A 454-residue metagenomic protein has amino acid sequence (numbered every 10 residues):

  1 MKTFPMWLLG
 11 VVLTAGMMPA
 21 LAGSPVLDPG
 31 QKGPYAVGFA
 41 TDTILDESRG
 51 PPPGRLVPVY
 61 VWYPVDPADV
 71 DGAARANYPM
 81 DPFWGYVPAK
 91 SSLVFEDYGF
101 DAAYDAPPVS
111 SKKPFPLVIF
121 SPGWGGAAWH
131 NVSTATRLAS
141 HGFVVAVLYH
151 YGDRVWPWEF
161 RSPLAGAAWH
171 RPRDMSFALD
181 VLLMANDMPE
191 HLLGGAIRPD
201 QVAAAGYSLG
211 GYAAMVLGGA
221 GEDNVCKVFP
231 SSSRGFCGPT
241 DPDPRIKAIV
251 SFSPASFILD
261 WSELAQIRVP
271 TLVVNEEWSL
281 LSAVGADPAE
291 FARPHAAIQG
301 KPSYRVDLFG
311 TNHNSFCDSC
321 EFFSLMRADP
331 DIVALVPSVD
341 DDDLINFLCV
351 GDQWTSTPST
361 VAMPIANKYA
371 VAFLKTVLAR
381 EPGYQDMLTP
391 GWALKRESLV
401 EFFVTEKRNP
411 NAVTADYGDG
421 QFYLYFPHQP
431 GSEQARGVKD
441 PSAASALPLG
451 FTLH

Functional and structural regions predicted by a protein language model:
G23-S24, P29, G310-N314, D318-H454: Alpha/beta-hydrolase-fold serine-hydrolase catalytic core, especially in secreted/extracellular enzymes
G23-V118, F347-Q353, T357: Domain-level recognition of soluble alpha/beta enzyme cores, biased toward histidine phosphatases/phosphomutases
P58, W62-D66, V70, R75-V87 (+5 more regions): Active-site machinery of serine-nucleophile hydrolases
D101-F115, F120-P157, L280-V284: Short substrate-entry loop that stabilizes the transition state in hydrolases
S110, V228-H313: The feature captures the conserved acid-bearing segment of alpha/beta-hydrolase catalytic domains
L164-P199, V216, P230: Alpha/beta-hydrolase active-site loop
Q201-A203, V250: Residue in the alpha/beta-hydrolase core beta-strand immediately N-terminal to the catalytic nucleophile
G206-G210, A214: Gly/Ala-rich beta-loop-alpha elbow adjacent to hydrolase catalytic centers
